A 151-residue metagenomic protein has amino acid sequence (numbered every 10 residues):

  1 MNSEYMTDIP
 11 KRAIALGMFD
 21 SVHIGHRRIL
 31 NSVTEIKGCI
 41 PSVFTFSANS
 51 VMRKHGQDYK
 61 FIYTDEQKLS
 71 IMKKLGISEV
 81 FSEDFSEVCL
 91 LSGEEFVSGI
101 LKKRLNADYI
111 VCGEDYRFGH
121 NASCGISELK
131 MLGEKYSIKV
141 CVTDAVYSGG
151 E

Functional and structural regions predicted by a protein language model:
M1-E151: Nucleotidyltransferase catalytic core that binds NTPs
